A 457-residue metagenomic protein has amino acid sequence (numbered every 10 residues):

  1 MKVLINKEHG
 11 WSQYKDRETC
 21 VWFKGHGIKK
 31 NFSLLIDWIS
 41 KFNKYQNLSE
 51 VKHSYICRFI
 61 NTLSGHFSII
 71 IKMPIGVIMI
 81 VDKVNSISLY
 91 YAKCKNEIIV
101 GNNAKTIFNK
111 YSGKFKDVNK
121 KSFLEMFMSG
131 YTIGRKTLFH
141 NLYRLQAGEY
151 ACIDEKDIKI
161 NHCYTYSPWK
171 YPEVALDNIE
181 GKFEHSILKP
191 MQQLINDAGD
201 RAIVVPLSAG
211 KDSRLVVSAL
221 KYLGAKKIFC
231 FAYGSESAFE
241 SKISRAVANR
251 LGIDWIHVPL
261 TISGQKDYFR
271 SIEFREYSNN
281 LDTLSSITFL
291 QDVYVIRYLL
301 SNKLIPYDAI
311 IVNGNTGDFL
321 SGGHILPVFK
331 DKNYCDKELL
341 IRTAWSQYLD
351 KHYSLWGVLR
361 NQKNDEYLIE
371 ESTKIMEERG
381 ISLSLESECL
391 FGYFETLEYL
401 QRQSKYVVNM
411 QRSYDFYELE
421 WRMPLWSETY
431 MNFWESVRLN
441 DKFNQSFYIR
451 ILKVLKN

Functional and structural regions predicted by a protein language model:
M1-L207, K211-S263: Cysteine-centered catalytic environments shared across enzyme families
I75-I78, S86, C94, E155 (+2 more regions): ATP-dependent adenylate-handling active sites, centered on carboxylate activation for C-N bond formation
S122-F123, S271, E388-C389, R402-Y406 (+1 more regions): Short, flexible segments with low predicted structural confidence
Y150, E395-M410: Core structural elements
L385-E388, F394: RNase H-like, metal-dependent nuclease domains and their acidic two-metal-ion catalytic environment used
